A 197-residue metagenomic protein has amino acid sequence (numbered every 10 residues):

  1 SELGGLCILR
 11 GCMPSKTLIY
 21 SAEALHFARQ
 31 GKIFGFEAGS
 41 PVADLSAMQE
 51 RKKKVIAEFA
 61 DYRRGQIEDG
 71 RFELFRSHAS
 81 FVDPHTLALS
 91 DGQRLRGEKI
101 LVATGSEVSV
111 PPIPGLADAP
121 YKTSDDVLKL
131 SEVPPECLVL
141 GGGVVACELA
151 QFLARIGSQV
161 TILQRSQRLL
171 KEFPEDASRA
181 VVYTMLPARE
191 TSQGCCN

Functional and structural regions predicted by a protein language model:
S1-V133, T161, S166-L170, E175-V181: Glycine-rich flavin
F81, E190-Q193: Short stretches within intrinsically disordered, low-complexity N-terminal or propeptide regions
E132-R165, E172-F173: Rossmann-like NAD(P)H-binding beta-loop-alpha module
Y183-E190: Conserved small/polar residues in nucleotide/adenosyl-binding loops
C195-N197: Hydrophobic alpha-helical segments, chiefly the membrane-spanning helices and signal/signal-anchor peptides
